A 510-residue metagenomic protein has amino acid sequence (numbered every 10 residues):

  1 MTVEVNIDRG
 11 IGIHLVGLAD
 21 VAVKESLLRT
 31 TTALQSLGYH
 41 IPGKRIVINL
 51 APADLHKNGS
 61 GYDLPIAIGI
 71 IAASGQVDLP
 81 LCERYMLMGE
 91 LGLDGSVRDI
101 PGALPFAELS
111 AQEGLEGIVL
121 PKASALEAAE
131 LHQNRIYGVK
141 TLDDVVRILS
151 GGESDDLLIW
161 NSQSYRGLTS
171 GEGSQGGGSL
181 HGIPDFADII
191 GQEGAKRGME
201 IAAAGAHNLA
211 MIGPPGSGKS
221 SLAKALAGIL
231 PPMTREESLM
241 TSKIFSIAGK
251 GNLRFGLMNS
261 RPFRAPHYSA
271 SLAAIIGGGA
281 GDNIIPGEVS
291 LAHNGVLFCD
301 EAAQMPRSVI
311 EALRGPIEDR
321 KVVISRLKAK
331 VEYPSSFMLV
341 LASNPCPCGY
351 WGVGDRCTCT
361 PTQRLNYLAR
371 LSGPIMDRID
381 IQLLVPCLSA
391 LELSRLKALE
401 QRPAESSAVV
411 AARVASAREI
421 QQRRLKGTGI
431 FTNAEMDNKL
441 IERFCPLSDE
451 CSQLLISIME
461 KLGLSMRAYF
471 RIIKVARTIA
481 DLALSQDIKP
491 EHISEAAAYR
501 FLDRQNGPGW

Functional and structural regions predicted by a protein language model:
M1-A210, P214-S220, A468-Y469, Q486-W510: Peripheral, non-AAA+ core regions of ATP-driven protein-machinery
R9, I41-K44, L81-C82, G114 (+8 more regions): Short loop/turn elements that form and flank the Walker-type P-loop nucleotide-binding site in RecA-like NTPase cores
A19-L27, P42, N49-G59, G281-I284 (+1 more regions): Basic, amphipathic alpha-helical bundle interface domains used for macromolecular binding and assembly
L93, L297, Q304-M305: Residues immediately C-terminal
E200, R261-P262, A270-L297: Conserved alpha-helical scaffold flanking the Walker A/P-loop in AAA+ ATPase domains
A210-N252, D319: Walker A/P-loop
N294, D300-E301, A312: Walker B catalytic acidic pair
